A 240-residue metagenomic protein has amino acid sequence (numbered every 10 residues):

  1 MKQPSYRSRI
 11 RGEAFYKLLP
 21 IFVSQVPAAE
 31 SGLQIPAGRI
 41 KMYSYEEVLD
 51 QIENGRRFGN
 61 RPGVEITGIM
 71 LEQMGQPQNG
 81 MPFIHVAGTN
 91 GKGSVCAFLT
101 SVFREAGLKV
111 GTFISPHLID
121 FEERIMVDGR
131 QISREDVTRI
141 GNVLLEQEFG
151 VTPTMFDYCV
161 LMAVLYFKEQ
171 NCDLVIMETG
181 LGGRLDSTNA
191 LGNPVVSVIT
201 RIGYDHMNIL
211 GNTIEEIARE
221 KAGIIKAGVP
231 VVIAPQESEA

Functional and structural regions predicted by a protein language model:
R7-R11, R39: Basic polycationic patches enriched in arginine
R11-E13, V23-V26, I35: Targeting/processing segments of secretory and organellar proteins
G38-G88, V95, S101-A106, F113: Short functional linear segments
F58, V64, G68-N79, E105-G192 (+3 more regions): ATP-dependent carboxylate-amine ligase catalytic core
R184-L185, G192-A240: Conserved catalytic-core segment of NTP-binding enzymes
